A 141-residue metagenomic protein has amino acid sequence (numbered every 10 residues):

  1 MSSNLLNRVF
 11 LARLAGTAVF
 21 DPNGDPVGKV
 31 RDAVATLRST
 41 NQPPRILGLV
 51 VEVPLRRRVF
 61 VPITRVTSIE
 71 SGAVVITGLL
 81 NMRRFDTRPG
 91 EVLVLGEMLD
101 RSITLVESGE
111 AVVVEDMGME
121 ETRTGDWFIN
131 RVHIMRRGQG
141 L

Functional and structural regions predicted by a protein language model:
M1-L141: Peripheral interaction segments used for macromolecular assembly
